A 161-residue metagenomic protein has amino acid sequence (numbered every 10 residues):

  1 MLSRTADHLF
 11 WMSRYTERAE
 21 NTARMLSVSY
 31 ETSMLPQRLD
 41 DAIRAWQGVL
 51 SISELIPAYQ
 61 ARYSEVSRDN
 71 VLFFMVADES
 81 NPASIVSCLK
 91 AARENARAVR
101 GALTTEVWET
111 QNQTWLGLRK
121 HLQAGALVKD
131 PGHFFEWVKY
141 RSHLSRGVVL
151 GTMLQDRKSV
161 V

Functional and structural regions predicted by a protein language model:
M1-S159: Alpha-helical transmembrane segments and their helix-helix packing motifs
